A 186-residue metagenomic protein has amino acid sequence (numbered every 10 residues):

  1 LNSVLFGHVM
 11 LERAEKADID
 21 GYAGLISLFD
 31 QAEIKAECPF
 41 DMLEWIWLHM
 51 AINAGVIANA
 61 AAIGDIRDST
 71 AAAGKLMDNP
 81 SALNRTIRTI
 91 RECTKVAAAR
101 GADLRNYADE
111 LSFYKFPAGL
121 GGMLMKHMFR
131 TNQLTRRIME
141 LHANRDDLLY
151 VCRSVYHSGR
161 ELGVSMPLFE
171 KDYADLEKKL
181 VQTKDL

Functional and structural regions predicted by a protein language model:
L1-A51: Rossmann-fold dinucleotide-binding core
L1-R13, I63-L76, T131-H142: Helix-loop-beta segment of a Rossmann-like dinucleotide-binding subdomain
F29, E33-A36, A58-A62, A97: Short, well-ordered alpha-helical segments in soluble proteins
E33, E37, A71-M77, S158-F169: Inter-helical turn/loop segments and adjacent helix faces that build the functional surface of alpha-helical bundle
P39-L43, D78-S81, E140: Non-transmembrane, amphipathic alpha-helical segments
L43-A73, S81-T94: Active-site-proximal catalytic alpha-helix in oxidoreductases
I87-L186: NAD(P)-dependent Rossmann-like dehydrogenase/reductase catalytic/cofactor-binding core
